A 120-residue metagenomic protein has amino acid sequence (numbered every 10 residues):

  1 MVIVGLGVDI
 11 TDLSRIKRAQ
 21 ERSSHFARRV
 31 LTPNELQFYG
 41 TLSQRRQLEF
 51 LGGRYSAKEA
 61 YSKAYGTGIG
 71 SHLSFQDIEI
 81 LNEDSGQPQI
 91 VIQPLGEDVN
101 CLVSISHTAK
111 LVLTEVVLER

Functional and structural regions predicted by a protein language model:
M1-R120: Core catalytic alpha/beta fold that binds nucleotide/phospho-ligands
